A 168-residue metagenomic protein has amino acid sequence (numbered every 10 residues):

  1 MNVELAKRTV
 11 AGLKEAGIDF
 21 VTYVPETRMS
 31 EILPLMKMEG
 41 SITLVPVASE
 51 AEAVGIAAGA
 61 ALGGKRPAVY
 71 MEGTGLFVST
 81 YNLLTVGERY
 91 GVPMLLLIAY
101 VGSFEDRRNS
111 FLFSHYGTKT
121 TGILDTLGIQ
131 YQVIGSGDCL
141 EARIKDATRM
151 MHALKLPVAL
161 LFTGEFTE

Functional and structural regions predicted by a protein language model:
M1-E168: Thiamine diphosphate
